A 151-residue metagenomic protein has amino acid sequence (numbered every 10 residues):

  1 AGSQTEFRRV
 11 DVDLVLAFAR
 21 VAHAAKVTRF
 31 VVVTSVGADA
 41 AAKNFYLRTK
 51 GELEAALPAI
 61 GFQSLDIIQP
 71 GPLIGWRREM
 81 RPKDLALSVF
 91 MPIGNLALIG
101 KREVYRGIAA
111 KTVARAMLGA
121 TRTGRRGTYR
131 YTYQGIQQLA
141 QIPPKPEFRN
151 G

Functional and structural regions predicted by a protein language model:
A1-A17, V21-A24, D39, T121: NAD(P)H-binding glycine-rich loop region in Rossmannoid oxidoreductase-like domains and their noncatalytic homologs
V12-D13, T28, E52: Conserved internal alpha-helix in NAD(P)-dependent oxidoreductase domains
A25-R29, G61-Q63: A short helix->loop->beta-strand "cap" motif at the edges of active sites that frequently abuts
F30-V36, I68-P70: SDR active-site strand-loop-helix element
A40-P146: Oxidoreductase cofactor-interface core, primarily capturing Rossmann-like NAD(P)-dependent enzymes
